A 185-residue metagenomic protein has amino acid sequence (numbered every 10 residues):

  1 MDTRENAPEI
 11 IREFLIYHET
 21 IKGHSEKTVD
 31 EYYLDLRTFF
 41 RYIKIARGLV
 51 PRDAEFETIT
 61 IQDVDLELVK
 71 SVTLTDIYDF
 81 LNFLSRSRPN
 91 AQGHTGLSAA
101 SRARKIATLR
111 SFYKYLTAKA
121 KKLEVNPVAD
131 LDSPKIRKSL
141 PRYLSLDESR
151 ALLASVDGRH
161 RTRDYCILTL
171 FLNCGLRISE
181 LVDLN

Functional and structural regions predicted by a protein language model:
M1-N185: Conserved catalytic core of the tyrosine transesterase superfamily
